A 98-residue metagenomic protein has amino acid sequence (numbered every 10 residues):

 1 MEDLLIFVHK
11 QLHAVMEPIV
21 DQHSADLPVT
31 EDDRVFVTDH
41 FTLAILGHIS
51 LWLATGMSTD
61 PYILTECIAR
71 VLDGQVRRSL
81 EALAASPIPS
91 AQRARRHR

Functional and structural regions predicted by a protein language model:
E2-D26, V35-G47, R77: Amphipathic alpha-helical packing segments from all-alpha helical-bundle domains
D21, A25, R34-V35, L43 (+1 more regions): C-terminal peripheral helix-coil segments that are non-catalytic and often amphipathic
